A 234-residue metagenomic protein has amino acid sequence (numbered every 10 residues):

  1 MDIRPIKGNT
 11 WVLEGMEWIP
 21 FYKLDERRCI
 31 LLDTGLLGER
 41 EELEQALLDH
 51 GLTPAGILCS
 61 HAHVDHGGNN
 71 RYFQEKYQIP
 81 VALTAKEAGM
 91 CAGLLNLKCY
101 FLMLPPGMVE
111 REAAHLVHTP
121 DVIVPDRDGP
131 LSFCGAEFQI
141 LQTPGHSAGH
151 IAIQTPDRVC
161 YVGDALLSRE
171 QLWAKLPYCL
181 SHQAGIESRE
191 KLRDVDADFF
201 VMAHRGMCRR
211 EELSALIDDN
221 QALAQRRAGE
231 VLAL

Functional and structural regions predicted by a protein language model:
M1-H50, A152-G163: Conserved beta-strand hairpin/beta-sheet module of binuclear metal-dependent hydrolase folds, prominently
R4, Y22, D128-C134: Short acidic-hydrophobic surface loop/beta-edge motif
P5, P20-F21, E39-E41, L48 (+5 more regions): A structural signal for the main folded, soluble domain(s) of proteins
N9, Y22, D33, H61 (+8 more regions): Divalent metal-coordination and catalytic microenvironments
W11, I30, L58, A82 (+4 more regions): Hydrophobic/aromatic beta-strand patches that form the interior of the parallel beta-sheet core in alpha/beta enzyme
L37, P130, E137-P144, A148-A222: Metallo-beta-lactamase
E41, Q45-P130: Active-site HxH/HxHxD metal-binding segment of metal-dependent hydrolases
A224-L234: Short amphipathic alpha-helical interface segments
